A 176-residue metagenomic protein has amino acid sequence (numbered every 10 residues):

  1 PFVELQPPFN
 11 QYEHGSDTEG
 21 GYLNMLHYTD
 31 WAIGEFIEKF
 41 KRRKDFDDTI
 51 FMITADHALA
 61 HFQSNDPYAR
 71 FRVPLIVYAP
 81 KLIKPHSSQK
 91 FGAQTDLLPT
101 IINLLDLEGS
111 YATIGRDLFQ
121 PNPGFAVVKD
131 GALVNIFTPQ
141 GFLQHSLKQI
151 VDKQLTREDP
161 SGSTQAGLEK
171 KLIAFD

Functional and structural regions predicted by a protein language model:
P1-D176: Solvent-exposed soluble domains appended to multi-pass membrane proteins
